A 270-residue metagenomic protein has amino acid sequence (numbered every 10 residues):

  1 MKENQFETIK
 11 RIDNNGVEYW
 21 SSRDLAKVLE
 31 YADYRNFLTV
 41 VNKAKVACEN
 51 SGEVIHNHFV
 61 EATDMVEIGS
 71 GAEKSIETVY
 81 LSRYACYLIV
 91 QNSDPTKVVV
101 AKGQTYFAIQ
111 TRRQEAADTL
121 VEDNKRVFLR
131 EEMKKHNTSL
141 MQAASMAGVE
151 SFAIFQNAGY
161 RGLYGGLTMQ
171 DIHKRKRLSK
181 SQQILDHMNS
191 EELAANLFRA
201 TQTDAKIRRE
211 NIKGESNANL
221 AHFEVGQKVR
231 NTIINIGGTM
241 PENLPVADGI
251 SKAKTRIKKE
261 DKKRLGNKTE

Functional and structural regions predicted by a protein language model:
M1-N14: Intrinsically disordered, low-complexity serine/threonine- and proline-rich regulatory segments
D13, V17-Y34: Polyanion-binding surface elements
E18, V79, A153: Residues that recognize and position ribonucleotide moieties
S22, A44, C86, L140 (+1 more regions): Generic structural marker for isolated residues within well-ordered, non-membrane alpha-helices of soluble domains
L29, D33, A44-G52, K97 (+2 more regions): A generic secondary-structure signal for well-formed alpha-helical elements
Y34-V66: Major-groove DNA-recognition helix of helix-turn-helix-type DNA-binding domains
N57-K102: Hydrophobic/aromatic-rich structural module bridging two neighboring secondary-structure elements via a short loop
V90-E270: Positively charged, phosphate-engaging catalytic surfaces used for nucleic-acid and nucleotide handling
